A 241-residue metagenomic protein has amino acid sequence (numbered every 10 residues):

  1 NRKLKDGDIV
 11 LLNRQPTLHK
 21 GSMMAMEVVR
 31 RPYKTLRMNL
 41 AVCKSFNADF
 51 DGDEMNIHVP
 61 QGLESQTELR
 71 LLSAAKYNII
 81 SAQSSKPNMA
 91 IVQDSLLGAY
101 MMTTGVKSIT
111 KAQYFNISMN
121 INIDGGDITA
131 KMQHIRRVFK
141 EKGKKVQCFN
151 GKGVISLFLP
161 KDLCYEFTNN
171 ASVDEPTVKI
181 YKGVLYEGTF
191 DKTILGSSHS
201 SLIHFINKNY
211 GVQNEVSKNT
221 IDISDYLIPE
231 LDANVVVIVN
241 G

Functional and structural regions predicted by a protein language model:
N1-M23, E27: Extended, highly charged
A25-G241: Feature marking long nucleic-acid-engaging regions of large polymerase/nuclease enzymes
